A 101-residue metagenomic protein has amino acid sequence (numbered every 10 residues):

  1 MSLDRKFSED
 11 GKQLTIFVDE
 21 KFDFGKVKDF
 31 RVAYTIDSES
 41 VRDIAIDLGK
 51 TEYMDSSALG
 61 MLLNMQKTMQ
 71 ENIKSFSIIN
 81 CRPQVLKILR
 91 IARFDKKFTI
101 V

Functional and structural regions predicted by a protein language model:
L3-R31, G49: STAS-typified acidic loop motif
F24-K97: Amphipathic alpha-helical interaction surfaces in cytosolic regulatory modules
T99-V101: Short acidic-hydrophobic, aromatic-tinged amphipathic segments that line or gate anion-handling sites
